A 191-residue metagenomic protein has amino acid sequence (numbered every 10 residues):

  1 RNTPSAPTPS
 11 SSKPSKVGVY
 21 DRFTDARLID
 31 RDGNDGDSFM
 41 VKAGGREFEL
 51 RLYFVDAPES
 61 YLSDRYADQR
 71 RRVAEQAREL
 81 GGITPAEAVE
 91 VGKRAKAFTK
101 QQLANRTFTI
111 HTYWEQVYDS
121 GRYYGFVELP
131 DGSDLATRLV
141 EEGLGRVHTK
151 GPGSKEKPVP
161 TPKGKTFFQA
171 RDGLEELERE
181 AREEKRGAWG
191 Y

Functional and structural regions predicted by a protein language model:
R1-Y191: Small beta-barrel nucleic-acid-binding modules, primarily SNase/OB-fold domains and secondarily Tudor-like barrels
